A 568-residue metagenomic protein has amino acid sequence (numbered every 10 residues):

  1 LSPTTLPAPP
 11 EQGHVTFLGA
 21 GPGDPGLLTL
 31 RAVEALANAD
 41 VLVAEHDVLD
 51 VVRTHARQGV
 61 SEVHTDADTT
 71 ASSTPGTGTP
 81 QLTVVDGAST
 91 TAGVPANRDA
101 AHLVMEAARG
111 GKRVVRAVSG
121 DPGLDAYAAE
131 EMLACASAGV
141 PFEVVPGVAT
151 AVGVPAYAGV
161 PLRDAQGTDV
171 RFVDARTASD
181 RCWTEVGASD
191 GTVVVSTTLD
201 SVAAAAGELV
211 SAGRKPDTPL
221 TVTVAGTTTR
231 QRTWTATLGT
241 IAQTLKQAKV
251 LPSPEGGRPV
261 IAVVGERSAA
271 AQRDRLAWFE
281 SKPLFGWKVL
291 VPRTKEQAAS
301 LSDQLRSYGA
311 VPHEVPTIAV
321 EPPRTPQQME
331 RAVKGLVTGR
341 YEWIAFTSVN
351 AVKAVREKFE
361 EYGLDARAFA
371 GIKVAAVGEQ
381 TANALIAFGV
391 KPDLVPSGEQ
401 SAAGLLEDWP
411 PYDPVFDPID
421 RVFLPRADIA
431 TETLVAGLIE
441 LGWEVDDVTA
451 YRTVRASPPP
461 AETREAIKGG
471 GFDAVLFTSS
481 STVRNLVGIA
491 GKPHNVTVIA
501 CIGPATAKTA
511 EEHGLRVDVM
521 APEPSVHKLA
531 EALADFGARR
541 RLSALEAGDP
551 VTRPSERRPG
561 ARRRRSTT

Functional and structural regions predicted by a protein language model:
L1-V145, G339-A351, A370: Class I S-adenosyl-L-methionine
S2-P7, E11-F17, G93, N97-D99 (+5 more regions): A contiguous loop/helix-start segment that scaffolds small-molecule binding in enzyme catalytic cores
P25-L28, G123-A129, V148-V154, S201-A205 (+1 more regions): Short glycine/serine/threonine-rich phosphate/pyrophosphate-binding segments that cradle anionic phosphate groups
V33-E34, M105, L133, T184 (+3 more regions): Alpha-helical segments flanking ligand/cofactor-binding loops in enzyme cores
A39-V41, S61, T192, A474 (+1 more regions): Well-ordered beta-strand positions
L49, D68, G76-T79, V144-P155 (+2 more regions): Conserved beta-alpha
A108-R109, A136, R214, R306 (+2 more regions): Anion (oxyanion) recognition and catalysis
G123-F142, A156-V160, R356-E360, V487-A490: Short Gly/Thr/Asp-enriched flexible loops that form oxyanion-binding sites at enzyme active sites
